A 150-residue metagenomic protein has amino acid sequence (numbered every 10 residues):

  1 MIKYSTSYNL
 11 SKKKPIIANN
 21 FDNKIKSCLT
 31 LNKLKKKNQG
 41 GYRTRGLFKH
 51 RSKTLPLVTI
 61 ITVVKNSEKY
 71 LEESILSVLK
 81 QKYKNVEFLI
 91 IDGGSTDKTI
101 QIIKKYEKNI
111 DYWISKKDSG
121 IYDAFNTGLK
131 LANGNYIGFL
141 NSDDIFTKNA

Functional and structural regions predicted by a protein language model:
M1-A150: Nucleotide-sugar donor-binding/catalytic module of glycosyltransferases that assemble extracellular/cell-envelope
